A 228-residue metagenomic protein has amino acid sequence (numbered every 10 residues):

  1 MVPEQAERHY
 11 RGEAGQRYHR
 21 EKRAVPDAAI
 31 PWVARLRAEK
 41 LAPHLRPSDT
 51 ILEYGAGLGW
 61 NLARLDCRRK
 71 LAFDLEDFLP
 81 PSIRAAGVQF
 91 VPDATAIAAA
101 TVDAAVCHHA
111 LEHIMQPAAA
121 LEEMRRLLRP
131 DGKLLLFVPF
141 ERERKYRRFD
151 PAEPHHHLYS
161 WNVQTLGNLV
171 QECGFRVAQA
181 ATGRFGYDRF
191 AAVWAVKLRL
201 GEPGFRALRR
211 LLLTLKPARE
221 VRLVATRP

Functional and structural regions predicted by a protein language model:
M1, R227-P228: Non-catalytic N-terminal targeting/anchoring module and adjacent flexible stem/linker that precedes the structured
M1-A98, A104-H108, L121, A181-G183 (+1 more regions): Conserved N-terminal segment of class I S-adenosyl-L-methionine
Q5, Y18, A24-A28, M115-E123 (+1 more regions): S-adenosyl-L-methionine-dependent methyltransferase catalytic module, highlighting the catalytic core
R46, I114-M115, L128-P130: Helix-to-beta-strand junctions that scaffold the AdoMet/dcAdoMet cofactor pocket in Class I SAM-dependent enzymes
T50, D131-K133: Short glycine-centered segments of the SAM/dcSAM-binding site in methyltransferase folds
H109-H113: Short catalytic micro-motifs in class I SAM-dependent methyltransferases
